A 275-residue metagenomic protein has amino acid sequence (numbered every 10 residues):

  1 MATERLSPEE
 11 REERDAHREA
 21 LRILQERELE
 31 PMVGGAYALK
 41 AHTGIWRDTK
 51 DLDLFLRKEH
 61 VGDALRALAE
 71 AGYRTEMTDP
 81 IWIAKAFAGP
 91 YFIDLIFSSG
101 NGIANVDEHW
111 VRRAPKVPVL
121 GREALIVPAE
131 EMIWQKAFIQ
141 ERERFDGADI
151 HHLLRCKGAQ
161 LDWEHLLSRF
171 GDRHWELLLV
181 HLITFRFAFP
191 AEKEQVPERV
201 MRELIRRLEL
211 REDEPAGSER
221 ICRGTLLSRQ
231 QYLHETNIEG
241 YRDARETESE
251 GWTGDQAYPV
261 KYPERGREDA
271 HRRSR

Functional and structural regions predicted by a protein language model:
M1-V33: Helical scaffold of the NTase/Pol beta-like nucleotidyltransferase catalytic core
Q25, A69, P118: Anion (oxyanion) recognition and catalysis
L29, Y73-R74, A159, L210: Short aromatic/hydrophobic-glycine micro-motifs
V33, L54, L95-F97, I126: Generic preference for hydrophobic
G35-A64, L68, I150: Catalytic metal-binding acidic patch
T49-D51, Y73, D94-L95, R112 (+1 more regions): Short, hinge-like loop/turn segments at secondary-structure boundaries
A71-H109: Conserved catalytic core of two-metal-ion nucleotidyltransferases
N105-R275: Catalytic cores of NTP-dependent nucleotidyl/adenyl transfer enzymes across multiple folds
